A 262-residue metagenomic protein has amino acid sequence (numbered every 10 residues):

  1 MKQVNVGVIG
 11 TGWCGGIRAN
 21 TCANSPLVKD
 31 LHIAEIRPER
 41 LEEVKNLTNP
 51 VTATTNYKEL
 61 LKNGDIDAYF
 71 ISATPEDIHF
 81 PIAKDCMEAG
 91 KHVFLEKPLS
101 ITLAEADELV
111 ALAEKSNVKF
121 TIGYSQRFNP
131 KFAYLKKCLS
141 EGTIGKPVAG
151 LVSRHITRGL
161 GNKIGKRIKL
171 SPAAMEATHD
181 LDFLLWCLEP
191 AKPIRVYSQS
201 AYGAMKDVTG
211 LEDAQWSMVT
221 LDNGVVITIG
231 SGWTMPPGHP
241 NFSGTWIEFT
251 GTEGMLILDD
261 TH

Functional and structural regions predicted by a protein language model:
M1-T48: N-terminal Rossmann-like dinucleotide-binding module
Q3-N5, K146-A149, V226: Residues that mark the start of a beta-strand
H32, A68, A149: Short, Asp-centered acidic motifs that coordinate Mg2+ and/or phosphate in catalytic or ligand-binding sites
T48-L112: Beta-loop-alpha module in the N-terminal Rossmann-like domain of NAD(P)-dependent dehydrogenases, especially those
F94-L95, I101, F120-I122, I229 (+1 more regions): Hydrophobic residues in well-ordered beta-strands that form the structural core
S100-K163, L170: A contiguous active-site-proximal alpha/beta segment in oxidoreductase catalytic domains
S125, L221, G238-H239, G244-H262: C-terminal glycine/acidic-rich active-site capping loop/insertion
L160-G244: Rossmann-like dinucleotide-binding domain that binds NAD(P)(H)
